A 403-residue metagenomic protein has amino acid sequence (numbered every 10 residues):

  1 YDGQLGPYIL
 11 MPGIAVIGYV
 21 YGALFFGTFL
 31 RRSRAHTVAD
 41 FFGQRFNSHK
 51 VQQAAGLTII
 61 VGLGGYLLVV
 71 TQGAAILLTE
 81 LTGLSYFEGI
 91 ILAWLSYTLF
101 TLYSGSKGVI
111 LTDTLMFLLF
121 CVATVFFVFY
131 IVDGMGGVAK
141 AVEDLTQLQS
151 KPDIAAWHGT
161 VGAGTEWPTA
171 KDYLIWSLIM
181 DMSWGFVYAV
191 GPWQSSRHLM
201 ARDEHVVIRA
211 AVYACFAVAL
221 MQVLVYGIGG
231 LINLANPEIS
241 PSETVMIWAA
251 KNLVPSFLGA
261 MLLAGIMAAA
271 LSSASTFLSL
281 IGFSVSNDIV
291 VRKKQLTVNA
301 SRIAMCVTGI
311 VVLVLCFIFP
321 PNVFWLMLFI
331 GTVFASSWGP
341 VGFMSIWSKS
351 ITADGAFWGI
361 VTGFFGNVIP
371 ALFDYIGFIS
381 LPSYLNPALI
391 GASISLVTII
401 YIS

Functional and structural regions predicted by a protein language model:
Y1-A35, W176-V187, Q194-E238, K251-A269: Membrane-interface helix-loop-helix modules in multi-pass membrane proteins
D2-L5, Y66-L77, T101-K107, I228-I239 (+3 more regions): Transmembrane helix-loop junctions in multi-pass membrane proteins
G6-Y103, M180-V187, I266-T276, S301: Helix-loop-helix module between adjacent transmembrane segments
A35-G43, G105-L115, V190-L220, P241-V245 (+4 more regions): Hydrophobic, small-residue-rich membrane helices and short re-entrant helix-turn-helix hairpins that build
R45-Q53, I60-G64, F283-N322: Loop-to-transmembrane helix boundary motifs in multi-pass membrane proteins
L57-V69, F100, L118-V132, I175-A189 (+2 more regions): Selective recognition of specific alpha-helical transmembrane segments in multi-pass small-molecule
L63-T71, T79-E88, L92, Y97 (+4 more regions): Hydrophobic alpha-helical segments and their helix-loop junctions in multi-pass secondary transporters
A353-S403: A generic transmembrane alpha-helix motif of multi-pass inner-membrane proteins
